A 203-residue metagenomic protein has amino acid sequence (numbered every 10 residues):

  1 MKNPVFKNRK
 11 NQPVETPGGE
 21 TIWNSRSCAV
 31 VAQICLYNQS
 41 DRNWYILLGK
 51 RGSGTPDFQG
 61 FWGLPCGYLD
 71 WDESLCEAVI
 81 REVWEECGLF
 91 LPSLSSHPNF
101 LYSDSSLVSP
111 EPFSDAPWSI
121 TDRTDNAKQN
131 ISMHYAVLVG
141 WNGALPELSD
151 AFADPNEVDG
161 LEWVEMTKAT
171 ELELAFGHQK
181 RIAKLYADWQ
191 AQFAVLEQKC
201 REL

Functional and structural regions predicted by a protein language model:
M1-D41, D125: Acidic, metal-coordinating catalytic segment for phosphate/diphosphate chemistry, firing primarily on the Nudix
W44-I46: Entry beta-strands of beta-propeller and related beta-repeat scaffolds
T55-G60: A conserved beta-turn-beta hairpin within the catalytic core of GNAT-like acetyltransferases that forms part
L64: Cytochrome P450 heme-thiolate "Cys pocket" and heme-binding signature region
G67-K180: Unchanged
G177-L203: Charged phosphate-binding loop/patch that engages nucleotide di/tri-phosphates or the phosphate backbone of nucleic
